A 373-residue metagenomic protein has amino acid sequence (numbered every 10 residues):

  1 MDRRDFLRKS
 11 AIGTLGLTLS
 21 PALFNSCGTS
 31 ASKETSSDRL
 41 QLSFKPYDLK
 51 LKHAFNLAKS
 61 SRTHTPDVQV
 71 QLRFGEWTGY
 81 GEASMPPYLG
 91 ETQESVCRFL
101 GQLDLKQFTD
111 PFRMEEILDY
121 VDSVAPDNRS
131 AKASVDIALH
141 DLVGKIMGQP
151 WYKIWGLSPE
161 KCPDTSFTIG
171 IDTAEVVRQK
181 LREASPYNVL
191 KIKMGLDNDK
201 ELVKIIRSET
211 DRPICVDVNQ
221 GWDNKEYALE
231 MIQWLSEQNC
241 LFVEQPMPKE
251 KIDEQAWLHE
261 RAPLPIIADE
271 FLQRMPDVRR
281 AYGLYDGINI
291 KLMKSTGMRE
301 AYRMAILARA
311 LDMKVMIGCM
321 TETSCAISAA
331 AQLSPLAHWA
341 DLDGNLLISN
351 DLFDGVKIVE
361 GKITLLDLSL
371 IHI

Functional and structural regions predicted by a protein language model:
D5-S26: N-terminal export signals
A22-N56, R73: C-terminal segment of N-terminal export signals and the immediately downstream linker at the start of the mature
S36-F44, L72-F74, T78-I146: Metal- or metallocofactor-binding catalytic centers and their adjacent structured scaffolds across diverse enzyme
V70, E76, V135, G148 (+5 more regions): Conserved, mostly hydrophobic/aromatic
S123, E250-W257, R261-P265, L272-L366: Shared catalytic-loop signature of beta/alpha-barrel
W151-A262: Metal-dependent enolase-superfamily TIM-barrel catalytic cores that perform enediolate-based chemistry
I371-I373: Conserved small/polar residues in nucleotide/adenosyl-binding loops
